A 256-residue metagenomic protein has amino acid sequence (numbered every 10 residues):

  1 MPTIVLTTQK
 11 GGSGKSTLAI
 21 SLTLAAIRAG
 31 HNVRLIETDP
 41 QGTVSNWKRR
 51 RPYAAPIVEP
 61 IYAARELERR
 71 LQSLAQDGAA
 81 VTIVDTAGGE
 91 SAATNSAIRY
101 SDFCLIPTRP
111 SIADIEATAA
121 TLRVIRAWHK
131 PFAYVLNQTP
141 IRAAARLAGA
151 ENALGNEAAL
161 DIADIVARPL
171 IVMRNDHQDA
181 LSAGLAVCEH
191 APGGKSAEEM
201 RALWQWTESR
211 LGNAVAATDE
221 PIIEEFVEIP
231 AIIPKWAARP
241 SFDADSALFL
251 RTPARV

Functional and structural regions predicted by a protein language model:
I4-Q9, S13, S21-N95, N152 (+1 more regions): P-loop/Walker-type NTP enzyme "switch/lid" segment
S16: Walker A/P-loop
S91-I112: Inter-motif core of Ras-like GTPase G domains
R109, A133-A148, P169-L181, P192: G-domain G4 guanine-recognition motif of GTPases
A113-D164: Anionic-ligand binding region
V135, A216-V256: Long, low-complexity intrinsically disordered regions
A153-C188: Beta-strand-loop-alpha "switch" segments that mediate conformational coupling across diverse proteins
Q178-W204: Inter-lobe coupling/hinge region of RecA-like P-loop helicase motors
